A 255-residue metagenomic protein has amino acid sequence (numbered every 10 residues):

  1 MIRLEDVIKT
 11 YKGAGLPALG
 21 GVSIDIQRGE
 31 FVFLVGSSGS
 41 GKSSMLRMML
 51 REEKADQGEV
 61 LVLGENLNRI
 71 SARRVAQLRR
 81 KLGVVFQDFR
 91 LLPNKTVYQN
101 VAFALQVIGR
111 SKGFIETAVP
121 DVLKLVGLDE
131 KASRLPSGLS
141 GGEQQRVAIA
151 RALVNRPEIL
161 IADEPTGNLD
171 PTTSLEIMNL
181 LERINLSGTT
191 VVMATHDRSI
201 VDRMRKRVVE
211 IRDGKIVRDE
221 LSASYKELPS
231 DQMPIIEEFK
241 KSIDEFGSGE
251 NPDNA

Functional and structural regions predicted by a protein language model:
M1, T10-G21, S71: A short, flexible loop at the N-terminus of ABC-type nucleotide-binding domains that lies
L50: Helix-to-loop junction immediately C-terminal to a conserved catalytic motif
G58-N66: Conserved ABC transporter NBD signature motif
K95-F103: Short coil-to-helix segment of the ABC ATPase nucleotide-binding domain corresponding to the Q-loop/switch region
L135-L139, E143: Conserved ABC ATPase signature
R156: Conserved catalytic motifs of ABC-family nucleotide-binding domains
L160-D163: Catalytic Walker B motif of ABC-type/P-loop ATPase nucleotide-binding domains
